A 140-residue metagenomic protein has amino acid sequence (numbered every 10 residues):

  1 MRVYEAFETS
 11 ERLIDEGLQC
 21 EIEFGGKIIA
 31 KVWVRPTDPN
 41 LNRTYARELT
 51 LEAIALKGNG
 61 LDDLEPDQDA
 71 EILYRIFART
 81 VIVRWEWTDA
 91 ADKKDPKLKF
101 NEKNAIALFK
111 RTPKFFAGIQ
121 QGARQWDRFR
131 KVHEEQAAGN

Functional and structural regions predicted by a protein language model:
M1-I14: Short, intrinsically disordered N-terminal pre-domain segments
D15-G25: Short acidic-hydrophobic surface loop/beta-edge motif
F24, I28-N140: Short, surface-exposed, charged amphipathic helix/loop patches that serve as local interaction elements
